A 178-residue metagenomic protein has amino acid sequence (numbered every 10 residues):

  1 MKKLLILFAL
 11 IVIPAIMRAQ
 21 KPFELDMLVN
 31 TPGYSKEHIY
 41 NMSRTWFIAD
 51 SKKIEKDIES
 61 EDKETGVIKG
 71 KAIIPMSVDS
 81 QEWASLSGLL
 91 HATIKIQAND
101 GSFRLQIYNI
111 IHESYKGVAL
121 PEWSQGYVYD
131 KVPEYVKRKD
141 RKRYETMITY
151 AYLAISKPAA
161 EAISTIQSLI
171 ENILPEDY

Functional and structural regions predicted by a protein language model:
K3-A15: Sec-dependent N-terminal signal peptides
R18-Y178: Ser/Thr-rich, low-complexity intrinsically disordered terminal regions
